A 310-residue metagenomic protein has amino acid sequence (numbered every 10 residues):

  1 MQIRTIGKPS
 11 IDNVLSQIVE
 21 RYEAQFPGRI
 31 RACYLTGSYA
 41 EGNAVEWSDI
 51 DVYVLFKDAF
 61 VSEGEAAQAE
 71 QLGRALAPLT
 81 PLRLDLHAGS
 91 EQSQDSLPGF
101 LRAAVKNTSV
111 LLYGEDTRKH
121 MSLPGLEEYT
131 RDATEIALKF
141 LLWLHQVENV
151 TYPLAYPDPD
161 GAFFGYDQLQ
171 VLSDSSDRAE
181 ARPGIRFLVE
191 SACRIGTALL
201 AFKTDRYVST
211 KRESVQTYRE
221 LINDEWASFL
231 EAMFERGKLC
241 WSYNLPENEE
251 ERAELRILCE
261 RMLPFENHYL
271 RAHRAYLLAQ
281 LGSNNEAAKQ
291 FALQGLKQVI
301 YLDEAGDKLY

Functional and structural regions predicted by a protein language model:
M1-Y34: Helical scaffold of the NTase/Pol beta-like nucleotidyltransferase catalytic core
Q2-S10, V14, A66, E70-F187 (+2 more regions): Conserved NTP/Mg2+-binding pocket subregion across the NTase superfamily
G37, E41-Q71, P81-A88: Catalytic metal-binding acidic patch
L169-S175, T197-R212: Extended amphipathic alpha-helical interaction segments
E180-L200: P-loop NTPase catalytic cores that bind/hydrolyze ATP
K203-S242: Short, charged amphipathic alpha-helical segments flanked by flexible coils
A232-Q280, N284: Long, charge-rich low-complexity segments
